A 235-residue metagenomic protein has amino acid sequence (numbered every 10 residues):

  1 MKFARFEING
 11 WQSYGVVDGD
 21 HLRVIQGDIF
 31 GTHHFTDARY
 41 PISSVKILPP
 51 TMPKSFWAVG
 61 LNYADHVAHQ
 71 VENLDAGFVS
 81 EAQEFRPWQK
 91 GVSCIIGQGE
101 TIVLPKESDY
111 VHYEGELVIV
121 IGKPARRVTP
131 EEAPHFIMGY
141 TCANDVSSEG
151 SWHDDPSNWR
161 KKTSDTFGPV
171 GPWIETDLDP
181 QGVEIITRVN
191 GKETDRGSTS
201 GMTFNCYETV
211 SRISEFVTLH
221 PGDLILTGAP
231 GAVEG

Functional and structural regions predicted by a protein language model:
M1-F85, L178: N-terminal non-catalytic cap/leader segment that marks the start of a structured domain
N9-W11, Y63, P124-R126, P230-E234: Short, charged beta-turn/beta-strand-edge "cap" motif at the junction between a beta-strand and an adjacent loop
K46-L48, D75-G77, I102-V111, A125-E132 (+2 more regions): A generic local secondary-structure boundary/capping motif
K46-P50, H66, E149-G235: Catalytic-pocket segment enriched in acidic/His residues
M52, G97, H112-E114, H220: Residue-level recognition of short, solvent-exposed, well-ordered loop/turn junctions that link secondary-structure
D75-G97, Y113: Structural signature of FAD isoalloxazine-binding scaffolds in flavoprotein oxidoreductases
